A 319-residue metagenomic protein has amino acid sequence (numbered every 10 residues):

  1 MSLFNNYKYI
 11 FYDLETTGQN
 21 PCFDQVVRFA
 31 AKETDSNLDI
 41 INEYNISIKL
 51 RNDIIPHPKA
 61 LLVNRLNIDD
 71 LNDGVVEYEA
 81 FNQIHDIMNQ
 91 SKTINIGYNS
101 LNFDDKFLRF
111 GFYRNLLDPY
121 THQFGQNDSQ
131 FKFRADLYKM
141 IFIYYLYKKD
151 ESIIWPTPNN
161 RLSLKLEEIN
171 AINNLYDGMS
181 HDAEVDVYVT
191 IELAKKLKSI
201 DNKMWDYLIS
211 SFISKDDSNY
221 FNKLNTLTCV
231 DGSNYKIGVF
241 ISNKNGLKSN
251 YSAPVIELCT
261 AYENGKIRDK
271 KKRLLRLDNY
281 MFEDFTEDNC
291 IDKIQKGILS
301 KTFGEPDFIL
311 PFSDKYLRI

Functional and structural regions predicted by a protein language model:
M1-S2, I87, G125, H181 (+1 more regions): A general structural signal for short secondary-structure junctions and capping/turn motifs
S2-E77, D86, N250-P254, L258-C290: Conserved RNase H-like, two-metal-ion catalytic cores of nucleic-acid enzymes
F23-F29, E33-L66, M88-N202: Metal-dependent phosphoesterase core characteristic of DEDDh/y 3'-5' exonuclease domains
N67, V76, K165, D206 (+1 more regions): General structural signal for secondary-structure boundaries
V75, Q83, Q90, T228-C229: Conserved, well-structured beta-alpha core segment at the onset of a catalytic domain
E77-N82, S163: Short, well-ordered alpha-helical scaffold segments within catalytic/effector domains
K195-I319: Acidic two-metal-ion nuclease catalytic site recognized across multiple nuclease folds, prominently DnaQ/RNase D-T
